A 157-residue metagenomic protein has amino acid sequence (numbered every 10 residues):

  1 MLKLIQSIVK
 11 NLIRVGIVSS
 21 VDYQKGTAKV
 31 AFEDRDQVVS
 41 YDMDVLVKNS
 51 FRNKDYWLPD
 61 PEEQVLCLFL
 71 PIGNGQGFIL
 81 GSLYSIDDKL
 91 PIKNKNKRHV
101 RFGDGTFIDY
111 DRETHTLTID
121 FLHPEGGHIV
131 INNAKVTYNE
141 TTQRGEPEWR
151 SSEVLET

Functional and structural regions predicted by a protein language model:
M1, Y56, D60-E63, P71-T157: Right-handed beta-helix
M1-R14, D87: Short boundary/loop segments of OB/S1/cold-shock single-stranded nucleic-acid-binding domains
N11-G16, Y23, D34-D36, L46: A positional/architectural concept
I17-S20, I79: Conserved hydrophobic positions within beta-strands
S20-D22, F69-P71: Non-cytosolic beta-sheet module surface loops
K25-V30: Short aromatic-glycine-enriched beta-strand elements
V38-W57: Beta-strand/loop nucleic-acid-binding surfaces
